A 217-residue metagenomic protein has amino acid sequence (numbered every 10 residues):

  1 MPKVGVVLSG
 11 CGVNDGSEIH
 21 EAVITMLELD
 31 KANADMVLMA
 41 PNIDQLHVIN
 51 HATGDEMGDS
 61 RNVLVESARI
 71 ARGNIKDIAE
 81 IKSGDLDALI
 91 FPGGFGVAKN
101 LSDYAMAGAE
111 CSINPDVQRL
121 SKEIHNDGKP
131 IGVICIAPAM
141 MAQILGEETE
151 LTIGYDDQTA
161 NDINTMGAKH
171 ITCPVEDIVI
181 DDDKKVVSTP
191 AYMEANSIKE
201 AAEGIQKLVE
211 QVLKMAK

Functional and structural regions predicted by a protein language model:
M1-E18, H47-M57: Accessory recognition modules or surfaces
G5-I19, V23-K31, D35-V37, N74-K217: Active-site-adjacent pocket-lining segments in enzyme domains
M39-V65: N-terminal beta-loop-helix "entrance" segment that forms/cooperates in small-molecule cofactor or anionic ligand
M57, V65-A68, S121, P174: Short, well-ordered helical secondary-structure segments
V63-I75: Functional beta-strand-loop-alpha-helix junction segments that form "active/interaction loops" within catalytic
